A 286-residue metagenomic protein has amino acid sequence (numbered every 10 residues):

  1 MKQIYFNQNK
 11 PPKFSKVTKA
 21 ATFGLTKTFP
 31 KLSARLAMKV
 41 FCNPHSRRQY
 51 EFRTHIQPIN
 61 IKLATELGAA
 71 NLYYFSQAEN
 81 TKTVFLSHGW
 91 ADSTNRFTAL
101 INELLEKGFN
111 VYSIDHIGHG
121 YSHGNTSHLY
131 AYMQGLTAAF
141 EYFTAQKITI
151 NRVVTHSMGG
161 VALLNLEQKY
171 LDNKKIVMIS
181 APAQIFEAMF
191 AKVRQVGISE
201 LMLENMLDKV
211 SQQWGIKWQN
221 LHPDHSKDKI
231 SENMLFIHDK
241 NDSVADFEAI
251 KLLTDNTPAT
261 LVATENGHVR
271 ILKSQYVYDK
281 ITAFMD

Functional and structural regions predicted by a protein language model:
K2-K62: An N-terminal hydrophobic leader/cap segment in hydrolases
T94, I101-H123: Conserved alpha/beta-hydrolase
T126-Q146: Alpha/beta-hydrolase active-site loop
V154-L163: Gly/Ala-rich beta-loop-alpha elbow adjacent to hydrolase catalytic centers
Q168-Q213: Hydrolase active-site cap/lid region
K229-S231, F236-H238, D242: Short beta-strand/loop motif that positions the catalytic acidic residue of the alpha/beta-hydrolase fold
S243-A249: Conserved alpha/beta-hydrolase "acid-adjacent" motif
G267-Y276: Catalytic histidine-centered segment of alpha/beta-hydrolase-like enzymes
